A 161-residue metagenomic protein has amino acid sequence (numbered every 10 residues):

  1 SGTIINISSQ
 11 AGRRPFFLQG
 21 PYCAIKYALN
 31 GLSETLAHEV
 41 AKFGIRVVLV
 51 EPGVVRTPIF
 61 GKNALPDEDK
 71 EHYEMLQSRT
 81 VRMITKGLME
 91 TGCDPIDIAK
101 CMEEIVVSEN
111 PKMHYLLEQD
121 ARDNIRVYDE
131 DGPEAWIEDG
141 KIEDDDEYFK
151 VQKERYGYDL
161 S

Functional and structural regions predicted by a protein language model:
N6: Rossmann-fold scaffold of SDR-type NAD(P)-dependent oxidoreductases
S9: Residue(s) in the substrate-gating loop at a strand-loop-helix junction that position the organic substrate next
R14, T35-R46: Active-site-adjacent segment of SDR/Rossmann-fold oxidoreductases
R14-G20: Active-site loop immediately N-terminal to the catalytic Tyr-X3-Lys motif of short-chain dehydrogenase/reductase
I25-A28: Active-site helix of classical SDR
K42-K112: SDR active-site lid
G87, A135-S161: Non-catalytic terminal and boundary segments that flank Rossmann-like NAD(P)-dependent oxidoreductase
H114-I125: Short-chain dehydrogenase/reductase
